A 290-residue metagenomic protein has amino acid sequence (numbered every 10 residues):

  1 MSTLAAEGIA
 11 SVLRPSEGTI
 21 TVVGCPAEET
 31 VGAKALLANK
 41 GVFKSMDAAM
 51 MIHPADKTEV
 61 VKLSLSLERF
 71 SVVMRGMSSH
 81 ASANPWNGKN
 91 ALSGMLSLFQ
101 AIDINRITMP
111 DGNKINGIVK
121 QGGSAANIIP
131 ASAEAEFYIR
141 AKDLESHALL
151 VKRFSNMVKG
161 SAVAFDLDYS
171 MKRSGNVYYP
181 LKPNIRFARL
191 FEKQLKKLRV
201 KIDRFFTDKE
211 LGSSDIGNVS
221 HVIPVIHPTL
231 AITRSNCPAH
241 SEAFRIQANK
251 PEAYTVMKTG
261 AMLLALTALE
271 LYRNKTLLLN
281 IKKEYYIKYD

Functional and structural regions predicted by a protein language model:
M1-P130, S213-S214: Histidine/acidic-residue-rich, glycine-tolerant segments that coordinate divalent metal ions
L96-D290: Metal-dependent amide/peptide-bond hydrolase catalytic core, centered on the "pita-bread" metallohydrolase fold
